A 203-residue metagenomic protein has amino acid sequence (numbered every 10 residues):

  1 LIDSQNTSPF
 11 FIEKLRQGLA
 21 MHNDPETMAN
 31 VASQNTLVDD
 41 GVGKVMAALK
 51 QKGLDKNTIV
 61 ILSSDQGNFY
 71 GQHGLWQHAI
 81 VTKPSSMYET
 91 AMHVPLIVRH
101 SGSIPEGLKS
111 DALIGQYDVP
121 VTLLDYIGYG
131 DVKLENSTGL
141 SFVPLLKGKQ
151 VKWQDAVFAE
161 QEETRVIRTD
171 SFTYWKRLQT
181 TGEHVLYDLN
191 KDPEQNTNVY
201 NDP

Functional and structural regions predicted by a protein language model:
L1-L19, H78-P95: Core domains of carbohydrate- and sulfate-ester-processing enzymes
L15-T58: A long, amphipathic alpha-helix that forms part of the scaffold/cap immediately adjacent to metal-dependent active
M21-Q34, K83-P84, S103-I114, I127-K133 (+1 more regions): Active-site rim elements
V31-V38, V42, I59-S64, P95-V98 (+2 more regions): Beta-strand elements within well-structured catalytic alpha/beta cores of enzymes that handle phosphate/sulfate esters
D40, A47-Q51, V121, D125 (+3 more regions): Replace "anionic and nucleotidyl ligands
A48-P105, G115: Histidine-centered active-site microenvironments of extracellular/periplasmic hydrolases and transferases
N68-A79, A112, Y117-P120, L124-E194: C-terminal cap/loop subdomain of S1 sulfatases and analogous C-terminal strand-loop tails that border
